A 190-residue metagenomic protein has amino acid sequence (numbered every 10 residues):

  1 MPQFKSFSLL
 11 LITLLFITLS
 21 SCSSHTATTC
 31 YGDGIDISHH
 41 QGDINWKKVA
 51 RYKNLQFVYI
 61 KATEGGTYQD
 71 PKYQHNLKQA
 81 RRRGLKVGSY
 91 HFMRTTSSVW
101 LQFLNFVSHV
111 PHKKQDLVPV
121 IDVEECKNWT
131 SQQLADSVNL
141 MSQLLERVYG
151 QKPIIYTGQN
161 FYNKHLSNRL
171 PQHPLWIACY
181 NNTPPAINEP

Functional and structural regions predicted by a protein language model:
M1-L9: Bacterial N-terminal signal peptides that target proteins for export
L10-T18: Bacterial N-terminal signal peptides
C22-E64: Boundary/entry segment of secreted carbohydrate-active catalytic domains
D33-D36, Q56-K61, K86-H91, L117-V123 (+2 more regions): Structural recognition of the beta-strand scaffold that forms the well-ordered cores of secreted hydrolase catalytic
I35-N45, K61-K72, F92-L101, K127-S131 (+1 more regions): Acidic-and-aromatic substrate-binding clefts and catalytic sites of carbohydrate-active enzymes
W46-N54, K72-G84, F106-Q115, P190: Acidic (Asp/Glu)-rich catalytic clusters
A80, K86, M93-T96: Subtilisin-like peptidase catalytic core
H109-P119, N128-P190: Surface-exposed substrate-engagement region within the catalytic domains of secreted or surface-exposed extracellular
